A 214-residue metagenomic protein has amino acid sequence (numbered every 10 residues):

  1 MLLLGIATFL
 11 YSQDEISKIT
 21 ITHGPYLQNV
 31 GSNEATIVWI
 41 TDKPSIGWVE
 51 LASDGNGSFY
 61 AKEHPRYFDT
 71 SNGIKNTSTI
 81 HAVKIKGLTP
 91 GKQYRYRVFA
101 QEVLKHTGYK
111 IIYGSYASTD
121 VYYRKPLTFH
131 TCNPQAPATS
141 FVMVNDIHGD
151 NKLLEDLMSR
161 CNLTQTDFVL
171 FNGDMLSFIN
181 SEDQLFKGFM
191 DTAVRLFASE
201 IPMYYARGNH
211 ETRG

Functional and structural regions predicted by a protein language model:
M1-A7: Bacterial N-terminal signal peptides
L10-M143, L163, S199: Acidic, histidine-bearing metal-coordination/catalytic regions of metal-dependent phosphoesterases
T107, P134-K152, N162-G214: Active-site neighborhood of divalent metal-dependent phosphoester/pyrophosphate hydrolases
